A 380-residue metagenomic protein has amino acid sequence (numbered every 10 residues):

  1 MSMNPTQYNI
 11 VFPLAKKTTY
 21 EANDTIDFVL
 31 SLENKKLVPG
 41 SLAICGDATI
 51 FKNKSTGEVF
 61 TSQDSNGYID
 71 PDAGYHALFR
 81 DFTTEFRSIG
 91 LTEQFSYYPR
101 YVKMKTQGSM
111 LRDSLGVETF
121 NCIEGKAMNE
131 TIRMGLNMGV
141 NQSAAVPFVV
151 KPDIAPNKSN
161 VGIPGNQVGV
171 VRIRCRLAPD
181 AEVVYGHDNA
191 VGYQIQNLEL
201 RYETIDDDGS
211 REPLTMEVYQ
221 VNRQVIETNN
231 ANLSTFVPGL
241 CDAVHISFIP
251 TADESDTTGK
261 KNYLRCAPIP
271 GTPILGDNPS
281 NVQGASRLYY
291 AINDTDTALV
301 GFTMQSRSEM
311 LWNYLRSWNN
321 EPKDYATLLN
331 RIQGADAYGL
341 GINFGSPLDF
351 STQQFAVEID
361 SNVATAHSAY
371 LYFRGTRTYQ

Functional and structural regions predicted by a protein language model:
M1-Q380: Short, low-complexity Pro/Thr/Gly
